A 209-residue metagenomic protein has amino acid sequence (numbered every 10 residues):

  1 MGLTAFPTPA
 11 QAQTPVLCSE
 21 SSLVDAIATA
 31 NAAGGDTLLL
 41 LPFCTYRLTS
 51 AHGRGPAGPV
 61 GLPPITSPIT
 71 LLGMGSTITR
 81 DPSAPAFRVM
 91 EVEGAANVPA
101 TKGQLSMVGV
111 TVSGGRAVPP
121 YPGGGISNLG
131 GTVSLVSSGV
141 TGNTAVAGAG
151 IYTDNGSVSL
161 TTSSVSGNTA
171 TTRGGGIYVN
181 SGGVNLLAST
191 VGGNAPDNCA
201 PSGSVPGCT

Functional and structural regions predicted by a protein language model:
G2-L23, F43-Y46: Right-handed parallel beta-helix/beta-solenoid
P15-L38, G61: Acidic Gly/Asp/Thr-rich repetitive segments characteristic of extracellular carbohydrate-active and adhesion proteins
A28, T49-T70, T79-V108, R116-G130 (+1 more regions): Extracellular beta-strand-rich solenoid/capping regions of secreted or surface-exposed proteins that bind or remodel
N31-A32, P42-R47, A51-H52, G75-T77 (+3 more regions): Acidic glycine-/aspartate-rich tracts in secreted/extracellular proteins
D36-T37, C44, V60, S67-I69 (+12 more regions): The right-handed parallel beta-helix/beta-solenoid scaffold, focusing on the short coil/turn and N-cap positions
M74-G75, G103-R116, T132-T144, S157-T169 (+2 more regions): Right-handed parallel beta-helix
P82-A86, R116-P122, T144-A149, T169-G175 (+1 more regions): Short glycine/acidic-rich loop motifs that flank beta-strands on beta-rich extracellular proteins
I126, S138, I151, S163-V165 (+3 more regions): Hydrophobic strand positions within the blades of repeat-based beta-sheet folds
